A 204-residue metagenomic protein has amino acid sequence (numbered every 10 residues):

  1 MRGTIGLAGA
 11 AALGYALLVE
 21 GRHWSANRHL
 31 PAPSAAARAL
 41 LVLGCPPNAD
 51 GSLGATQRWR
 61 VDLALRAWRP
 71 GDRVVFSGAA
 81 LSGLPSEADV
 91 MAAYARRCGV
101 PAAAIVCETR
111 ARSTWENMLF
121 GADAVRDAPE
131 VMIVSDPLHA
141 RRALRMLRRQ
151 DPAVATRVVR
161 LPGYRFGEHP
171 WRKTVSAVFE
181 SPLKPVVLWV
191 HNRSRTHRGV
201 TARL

Functional and structural regions predicted by a protein language model:
M1-R38, R198-L204: N-terminal membrane-anchoring alpha-helices
A16, T56, S176-E180: Residue-level recognition of hydrophobic positions within alpha-helical transmembrane segments
R22-K173: A structural signal for short, hydrophobic/glycine-enriched beta-strand patches
S82-E87, A177-P185, A202-L204: A general structural signal for short secondary-structure boundary/capping elements
P170-R198: A transmembrane-helix-recognition feature enriched in membrane-embedded lipid enzymes and envelope glyco-/phospholipid
